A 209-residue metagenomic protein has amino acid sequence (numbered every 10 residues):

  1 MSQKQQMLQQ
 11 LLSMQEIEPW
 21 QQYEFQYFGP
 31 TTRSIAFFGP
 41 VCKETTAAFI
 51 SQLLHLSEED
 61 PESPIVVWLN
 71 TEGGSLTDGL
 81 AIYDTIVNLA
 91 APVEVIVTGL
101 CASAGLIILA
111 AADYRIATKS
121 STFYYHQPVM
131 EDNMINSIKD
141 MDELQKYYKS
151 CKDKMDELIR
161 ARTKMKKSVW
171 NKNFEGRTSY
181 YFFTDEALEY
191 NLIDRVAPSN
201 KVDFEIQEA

Functional and structural regions predicted by a protein language model:
M1-A209: Terminal-region recognition feature
